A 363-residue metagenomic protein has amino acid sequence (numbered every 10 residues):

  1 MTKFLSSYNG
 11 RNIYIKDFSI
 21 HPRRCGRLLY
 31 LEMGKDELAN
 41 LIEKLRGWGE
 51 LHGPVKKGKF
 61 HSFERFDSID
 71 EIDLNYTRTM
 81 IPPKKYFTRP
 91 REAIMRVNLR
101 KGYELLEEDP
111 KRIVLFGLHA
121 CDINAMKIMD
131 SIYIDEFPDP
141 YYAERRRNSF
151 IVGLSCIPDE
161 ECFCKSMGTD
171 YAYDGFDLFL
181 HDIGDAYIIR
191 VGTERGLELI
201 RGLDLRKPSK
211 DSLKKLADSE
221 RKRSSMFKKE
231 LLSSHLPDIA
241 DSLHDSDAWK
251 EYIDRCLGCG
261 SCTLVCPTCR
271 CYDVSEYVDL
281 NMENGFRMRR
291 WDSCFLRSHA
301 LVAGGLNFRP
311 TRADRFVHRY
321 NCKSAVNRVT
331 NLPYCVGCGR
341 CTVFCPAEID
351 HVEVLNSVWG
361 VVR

Functional and structural regions predicted by a protein language model:
T2-A240: Iron-sulfur-associated redox domains of electron-transfer enzymes in respiratory and anaerobic energy metabolism
F116, D247, E251-L257, S261-L264: Short, well-structured alpha-helical interface segments that form or flank functional binding sites
M126, P267-C271, P346: Active-site-flanking alpha-helical
S155-T169, C269-S275, E283, C294: Functionally engaged cysteine thiol sites
E194, S261, P267-V274, H299: Histidine- and/or cysteine-centered catalytic micro-motif in compact active-site loops
L231-I239, C256-P267: Oxyanion-binding "anion nests"
S233-D254, Y272-R363: Ferredoxin-type iron-sulfur electron-transfer modules in oxidoreductases and energy-metabolism complexes
